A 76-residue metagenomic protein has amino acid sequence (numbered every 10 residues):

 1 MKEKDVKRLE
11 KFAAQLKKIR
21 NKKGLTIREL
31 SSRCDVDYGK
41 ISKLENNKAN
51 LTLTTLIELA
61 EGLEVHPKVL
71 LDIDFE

Functional and structural regions predicted by a protein language model:
M1-K22: A short, Lys/Arg-rich alpha-helix, primarily the initiator
M1-K7, E61, V69-E76: Short, charged recognition helix plus adjacent turn of helix-turn-helix-like nucleic-acid-binding domains
N21, S32, E61: Alpha-helical residues within the helix-turn-helix
G24-K43: Short alpha-helical DNA-recognition segment
T52-V69: DNA major-groove recognition helix of helix-turn-helix/homeodomain DNA-binding modules
